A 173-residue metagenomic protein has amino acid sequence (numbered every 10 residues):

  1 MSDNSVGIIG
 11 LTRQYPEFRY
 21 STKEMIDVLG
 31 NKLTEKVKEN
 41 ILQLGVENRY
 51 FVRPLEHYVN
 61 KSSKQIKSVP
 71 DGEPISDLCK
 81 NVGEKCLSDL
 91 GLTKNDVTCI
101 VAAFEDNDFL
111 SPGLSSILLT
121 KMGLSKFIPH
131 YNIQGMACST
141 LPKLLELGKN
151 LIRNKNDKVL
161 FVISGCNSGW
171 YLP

Functional and structural regions predicted by a protein language model:
S2-D3, S88-K94, D108-P173: Acyl-thioester C-C bond-transforming condensing/cleaving domain
S2-T98: Conserved active-site "lid/cap" helical segment
L11-R13, E105, S164: Cofactor-binding loop segments of dinucleotide-utilizing enzymes, especially the Rossmann-like FAD- and NAD(P)+-binding
K67-C79, D106, L110, M136 (+1 more regions): Generic, well-ordered alpha-helical segments
T98-E105, N132: Short glycine-rich or small-residue beta-strand-to-loop segments that form or flank ligand, phosphate, metal/Fe-S
